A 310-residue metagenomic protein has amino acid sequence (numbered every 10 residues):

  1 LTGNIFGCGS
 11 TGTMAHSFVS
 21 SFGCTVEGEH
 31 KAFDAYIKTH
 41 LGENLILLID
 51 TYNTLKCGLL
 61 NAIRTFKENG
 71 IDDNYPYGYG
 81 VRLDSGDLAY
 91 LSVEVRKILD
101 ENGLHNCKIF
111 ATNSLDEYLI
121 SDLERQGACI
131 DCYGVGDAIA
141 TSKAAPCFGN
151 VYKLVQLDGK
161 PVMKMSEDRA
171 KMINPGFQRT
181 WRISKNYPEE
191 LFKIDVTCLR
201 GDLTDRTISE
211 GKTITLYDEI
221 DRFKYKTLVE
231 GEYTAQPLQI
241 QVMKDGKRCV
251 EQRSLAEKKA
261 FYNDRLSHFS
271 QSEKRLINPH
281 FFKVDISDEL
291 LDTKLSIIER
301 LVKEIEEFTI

Functional and structural regions predicted by a protein language model:
L1-H105, L115-S121, R125-Q126, I139-T141 (+3 more regions): Buried, small/hydrophobic-residue-enriched core segments of structured protein domains
V81, I109, D131-Y133: Hydrophobic residues within beta-strands of alpha/beta enzymes
N102, L115-I310: Gly/Ser/Thr/Ala-enriched C-terminal appendages of enzymes
T112: Short hydrophobic "strand-cap" motifs at the C-terminus of beta-strands
